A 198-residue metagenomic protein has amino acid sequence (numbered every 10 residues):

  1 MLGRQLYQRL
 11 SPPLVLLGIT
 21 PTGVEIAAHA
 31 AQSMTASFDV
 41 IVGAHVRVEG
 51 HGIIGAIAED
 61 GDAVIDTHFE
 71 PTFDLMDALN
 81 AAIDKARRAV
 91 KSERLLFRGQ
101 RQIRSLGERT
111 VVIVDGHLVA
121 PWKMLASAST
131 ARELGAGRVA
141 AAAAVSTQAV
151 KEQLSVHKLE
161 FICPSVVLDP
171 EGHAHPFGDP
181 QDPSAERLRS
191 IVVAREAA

Functional and structural regions predicted by a protein language model:
M1-A198: PRPP-associated nucleotide enzymes
